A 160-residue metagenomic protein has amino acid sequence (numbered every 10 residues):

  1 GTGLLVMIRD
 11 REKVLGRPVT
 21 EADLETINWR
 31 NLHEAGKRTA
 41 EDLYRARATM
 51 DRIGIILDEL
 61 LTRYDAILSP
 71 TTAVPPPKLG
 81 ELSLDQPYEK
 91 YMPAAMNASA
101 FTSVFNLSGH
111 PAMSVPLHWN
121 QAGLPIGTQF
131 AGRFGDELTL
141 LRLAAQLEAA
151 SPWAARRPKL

Functional and structural regions predicted by a protein language model:
G1-D58, V74, P116-L124: Short helix-loop capping/hinge segments that flank enzyme active sites or metal/cofactor-binding pockets
E12, P76, R156-L160: Short, well-ordered alpha-helical
Y44, I55, N106-L160: Structural helix-boundary/capping segments
R45, P77-S99: Short, surface-exposed loop/helix-turn segments at secondary-structure junctions that function as lids/hinges flanking
D58-E59, K90-V115: Small-aliphatic-rich amphipathic alpha-helix that forms the alpha element of a beta-alpha
T71: Glycine-rich, N-terminal phosphate-binding loop of Rossmann-like dinucleotide-binding domains
